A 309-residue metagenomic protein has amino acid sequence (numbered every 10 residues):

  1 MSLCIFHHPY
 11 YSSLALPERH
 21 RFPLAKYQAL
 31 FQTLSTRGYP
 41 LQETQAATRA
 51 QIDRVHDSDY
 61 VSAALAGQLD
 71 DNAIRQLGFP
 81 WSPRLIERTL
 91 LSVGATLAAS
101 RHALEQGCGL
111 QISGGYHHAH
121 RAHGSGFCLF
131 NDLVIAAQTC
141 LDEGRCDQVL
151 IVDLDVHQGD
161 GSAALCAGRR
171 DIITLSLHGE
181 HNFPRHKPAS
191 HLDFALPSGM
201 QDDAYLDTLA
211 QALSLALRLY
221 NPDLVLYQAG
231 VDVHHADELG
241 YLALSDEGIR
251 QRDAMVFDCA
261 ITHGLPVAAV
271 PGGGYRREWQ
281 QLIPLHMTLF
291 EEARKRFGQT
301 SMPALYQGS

Functional and structural regions predicted by a protein language model:
S2-V134: Metal-dependent C-N hydrolase catalytic cores
D71-S309: A general "terminal functional-core" signal
